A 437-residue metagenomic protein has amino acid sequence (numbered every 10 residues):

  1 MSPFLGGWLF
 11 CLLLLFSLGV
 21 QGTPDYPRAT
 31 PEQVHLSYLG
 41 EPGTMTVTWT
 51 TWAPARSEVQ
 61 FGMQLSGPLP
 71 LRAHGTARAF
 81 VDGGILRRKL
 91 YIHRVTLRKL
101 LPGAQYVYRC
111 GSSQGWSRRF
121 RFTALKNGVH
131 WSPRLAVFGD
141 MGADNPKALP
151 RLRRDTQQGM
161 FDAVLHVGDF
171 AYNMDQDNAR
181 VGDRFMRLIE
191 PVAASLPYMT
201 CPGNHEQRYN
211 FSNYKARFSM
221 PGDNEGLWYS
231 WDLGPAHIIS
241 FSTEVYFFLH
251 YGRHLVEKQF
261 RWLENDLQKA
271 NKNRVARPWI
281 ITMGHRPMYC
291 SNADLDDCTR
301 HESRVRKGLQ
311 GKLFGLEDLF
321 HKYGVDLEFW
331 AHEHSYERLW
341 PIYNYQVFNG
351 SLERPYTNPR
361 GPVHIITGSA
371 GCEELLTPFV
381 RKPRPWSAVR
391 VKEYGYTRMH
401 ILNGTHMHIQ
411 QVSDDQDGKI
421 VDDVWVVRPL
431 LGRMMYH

Functional and structural regions predicted by a protein language model:
M1-F4, Y436-H437: A positional/structural detector of protein chain ends, strongest at the extreme C-terminus and weakly at the extreme
S2-P3, L12-Y26: N-terminal signal peptide
T23-T377, A388-R390, R398-H437: Metal-dependent phosphoester/phosphodiester hydrolase catalytic core
K382-R384, E393-G395: C-terminal structured "cap/appendage" subdomains that terminate the fold
